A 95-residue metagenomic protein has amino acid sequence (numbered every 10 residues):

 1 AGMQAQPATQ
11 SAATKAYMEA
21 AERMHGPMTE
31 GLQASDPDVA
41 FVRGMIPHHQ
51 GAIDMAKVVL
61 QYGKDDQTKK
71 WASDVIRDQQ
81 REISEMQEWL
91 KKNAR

Functional and structural regions predicted by a protein language model:
A1-R95: His/Met- and acidic-residue-enriched segments that coordinate or traffic transition-metal cofactors and support
